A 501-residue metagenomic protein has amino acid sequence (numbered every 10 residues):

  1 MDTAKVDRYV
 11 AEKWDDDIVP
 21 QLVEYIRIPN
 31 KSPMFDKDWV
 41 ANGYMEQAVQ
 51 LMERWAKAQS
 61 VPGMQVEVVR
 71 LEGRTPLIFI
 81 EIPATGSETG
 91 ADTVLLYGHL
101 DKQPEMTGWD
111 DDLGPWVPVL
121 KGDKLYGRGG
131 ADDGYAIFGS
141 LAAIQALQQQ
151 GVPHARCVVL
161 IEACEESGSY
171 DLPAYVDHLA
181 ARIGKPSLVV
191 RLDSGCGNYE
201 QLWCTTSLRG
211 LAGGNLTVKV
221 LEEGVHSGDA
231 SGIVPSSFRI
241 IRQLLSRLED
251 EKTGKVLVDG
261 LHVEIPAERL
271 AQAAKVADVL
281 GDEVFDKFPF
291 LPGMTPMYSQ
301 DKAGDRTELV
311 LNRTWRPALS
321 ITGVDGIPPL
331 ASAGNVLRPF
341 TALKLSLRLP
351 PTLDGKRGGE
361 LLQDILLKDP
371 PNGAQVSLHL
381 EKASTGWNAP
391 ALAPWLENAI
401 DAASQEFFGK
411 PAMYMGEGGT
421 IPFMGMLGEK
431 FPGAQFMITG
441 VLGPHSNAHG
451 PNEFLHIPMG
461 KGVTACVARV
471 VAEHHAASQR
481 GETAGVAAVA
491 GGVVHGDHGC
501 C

Functional and structural regions predicted by a protein language model:
M1-R128, L147-H154, L345: Acidic/His- and Gly-rich active-site-bordering loop/insert found across diverse amide/peptide-bond hydrolases
V49, T89, N198, V256-F340 (+3 more regions): An extended, acidic, His-containing surface patch that forms the Zn2+-binding/catalytic region of metallohydrolases
L100-K102, K124, L160-S169, L192-G197 (+3 more regions): Acidic, glycine-rich active-site loops and adjacent beta-strand->loop/helix elements that engage anionic groups
L113, H154, K185, R209-G213 (+2 more regions): Short, solvent-exposed loop/turn segments at the edges of secondary structure
K124-L125, G129-S207: Acidic/histidine-rich catalytic neighborhood of metal-dependent amide-processing enzymes
T205-K219, F436-G443: Flexible glycine/proline-rich, aromatic-decorated loop/lid segments
S231-T253: A short core secondary-structure module
